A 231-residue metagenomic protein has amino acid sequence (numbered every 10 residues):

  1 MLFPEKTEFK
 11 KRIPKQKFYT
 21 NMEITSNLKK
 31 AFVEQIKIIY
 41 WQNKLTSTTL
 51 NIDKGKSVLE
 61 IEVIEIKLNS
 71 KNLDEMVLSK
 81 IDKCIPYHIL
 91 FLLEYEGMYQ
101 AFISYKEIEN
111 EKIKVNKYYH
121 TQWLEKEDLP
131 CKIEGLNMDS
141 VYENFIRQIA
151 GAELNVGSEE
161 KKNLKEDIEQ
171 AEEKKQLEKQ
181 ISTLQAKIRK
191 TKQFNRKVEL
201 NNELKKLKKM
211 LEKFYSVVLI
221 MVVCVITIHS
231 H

Functional and structural regions predicted by a protein language model:
M1-E96: N-terminal, leucine/charged-rich tether regions that mediate assembly and partner docking in large macromolecular
T25-S26, N137, N163, Q193: Intrinsic-disorder/low-complexity, polar/charged segments
D74-E160: Extended assembly-interface/linker segments at domain junctions
S158-K161, D167, A171-M221: Alpha-helical oligomerization segments
